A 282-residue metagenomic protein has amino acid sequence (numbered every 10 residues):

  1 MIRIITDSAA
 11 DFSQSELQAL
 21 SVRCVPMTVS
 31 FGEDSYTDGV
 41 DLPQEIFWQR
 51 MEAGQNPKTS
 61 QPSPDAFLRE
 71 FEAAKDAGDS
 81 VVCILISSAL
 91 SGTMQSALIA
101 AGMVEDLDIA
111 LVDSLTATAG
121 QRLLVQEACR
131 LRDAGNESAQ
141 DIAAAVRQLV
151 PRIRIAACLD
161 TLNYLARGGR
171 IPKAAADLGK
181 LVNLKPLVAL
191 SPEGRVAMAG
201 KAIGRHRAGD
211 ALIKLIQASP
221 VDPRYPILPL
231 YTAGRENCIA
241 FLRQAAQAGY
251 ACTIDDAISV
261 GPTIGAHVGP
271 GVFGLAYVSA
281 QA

Functional and structural regions predicted by a protein language model:
M1, A77-S80, A251: Short loop/turn motifs at secondary-structure junctions
I2-Q61, A66: N-terminal glycine-rich anion-binding loop in soluble enzyme alpha/beta folds
R3, A9-R23, T28-S30, L90-A110 (+1 more regions): Mixed-charge interfacial surface used for oligomerization/domain docking and macromolecular partner engagement
P43-W48, D76, L98-M103: A short glycine/small-residue-enriched secondary-structure motif
A53-S88, Q95-S96, A143-V146, V150: Glycine-rich phosphate- or other oxyanion-binding loops that anchor nucleotides, phosphorylated ligands
